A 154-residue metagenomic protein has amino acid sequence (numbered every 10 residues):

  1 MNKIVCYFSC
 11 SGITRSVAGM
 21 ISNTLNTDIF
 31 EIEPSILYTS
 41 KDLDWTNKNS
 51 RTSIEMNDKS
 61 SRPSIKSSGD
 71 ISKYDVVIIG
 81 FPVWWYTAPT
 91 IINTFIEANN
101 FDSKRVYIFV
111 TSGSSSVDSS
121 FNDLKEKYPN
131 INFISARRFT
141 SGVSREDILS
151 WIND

Functional and structural regions predicted by a protein language model:
M1-V76, Y86-A88, N93, E97 (+1 more regions): N-terminal beta1-alpha1-beta2 submodule of the flavodoxin-like/Rossmannoid cofactor-binding fold
L25-T27, K104, I131-N132: A structural micro-motif
I71-S72, E97-K104, Y128: Short, conserved loop/helix-junction motifs that constitute active-site signature segments in enzyme catalytic cores
F81-P82: Glycine-rich, N-terminal phosphate-binding loop of Rossmann-like dinucleotide-binding domains
W85-Y86, S114: Acidic catalytic loop of the alpha/beta-hydrolase fold
Y107-S144: Short, glycine-/small-residue-rich phosphate/pyrophosphate-handling segment
